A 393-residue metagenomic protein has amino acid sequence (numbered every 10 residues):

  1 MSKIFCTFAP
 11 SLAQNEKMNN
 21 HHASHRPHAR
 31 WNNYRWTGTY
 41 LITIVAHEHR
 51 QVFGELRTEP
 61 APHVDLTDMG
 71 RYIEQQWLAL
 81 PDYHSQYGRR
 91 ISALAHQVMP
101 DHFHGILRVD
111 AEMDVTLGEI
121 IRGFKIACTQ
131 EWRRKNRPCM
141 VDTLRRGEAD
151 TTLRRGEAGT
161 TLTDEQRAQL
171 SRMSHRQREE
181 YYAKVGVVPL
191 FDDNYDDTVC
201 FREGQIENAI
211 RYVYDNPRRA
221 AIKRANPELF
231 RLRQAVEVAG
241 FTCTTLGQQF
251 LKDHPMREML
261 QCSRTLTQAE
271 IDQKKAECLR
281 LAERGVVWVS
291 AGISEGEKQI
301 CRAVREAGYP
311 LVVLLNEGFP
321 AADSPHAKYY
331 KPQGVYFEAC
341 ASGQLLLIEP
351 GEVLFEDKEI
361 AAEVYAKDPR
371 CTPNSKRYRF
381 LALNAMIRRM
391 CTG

Functional and structural regions predicted by a protein language model:
M1-F241: Short catalytic/metal-binding and nucleic-acid-binding patches
L232-G393: Glycine-biased, small-residue-rich flexible motifs in mid-sequence functional cores and linkers
